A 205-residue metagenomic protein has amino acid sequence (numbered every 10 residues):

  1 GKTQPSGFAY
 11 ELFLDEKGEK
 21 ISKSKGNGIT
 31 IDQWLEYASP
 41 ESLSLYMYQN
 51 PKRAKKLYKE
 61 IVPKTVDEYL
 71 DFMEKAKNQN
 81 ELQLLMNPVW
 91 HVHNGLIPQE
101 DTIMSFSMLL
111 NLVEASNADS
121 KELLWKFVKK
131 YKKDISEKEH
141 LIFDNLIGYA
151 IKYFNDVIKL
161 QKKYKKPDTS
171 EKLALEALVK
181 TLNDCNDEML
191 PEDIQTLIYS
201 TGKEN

Functional and structural regions predicted by a protein language model:
G1-S6, L14-K25, I31, K180-D187 (+2 more regions): Active-site cores that bind ATP or allylic diphosphates and position pyrophosphate for catalysis
E11-G148: Catalytic adenosine-cofactor/nucleotide-binding cores of aminoacyl-tRNA synthetases and other
K130-N205: Basic, alpha-helical terminal appendages of large translation-related enzymes
